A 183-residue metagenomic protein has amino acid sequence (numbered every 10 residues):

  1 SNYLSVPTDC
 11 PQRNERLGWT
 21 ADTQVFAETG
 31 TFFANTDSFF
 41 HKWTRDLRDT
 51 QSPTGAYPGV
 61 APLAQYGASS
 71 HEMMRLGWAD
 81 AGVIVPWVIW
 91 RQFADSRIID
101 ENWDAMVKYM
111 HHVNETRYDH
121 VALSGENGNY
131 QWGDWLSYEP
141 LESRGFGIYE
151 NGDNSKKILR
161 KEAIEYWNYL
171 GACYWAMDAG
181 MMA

Functional and structural regions predicted by a protein language model:
S1-P7, R16, W175-D178: Mature extracytoplasmic enzyme cores
P7-A61, Q92-L170: Active-site acid/base region of carbohydrate-active enzymes
G18-D22, D80-A81, M177: Short acidic alpha-helix initiation/capping motifs at coil-to-helix transition points, especially at protein N-termini
E28-F32, I84-R91, M177-M181: Short glycine/serine- and small hydrophobic-enriched flexible loop segments
T44, M73, P86: Flexible, surface-exposed loop/gating regions in the mature catalytic domains of secreted/periplasmic hydrolases
G67-H71: Conserved, well-structured interaction surfaces
M74-L76, D80-V83, A172-C173: Alpha-helical bundle segments that constitute or directly flank the non-heme di-iron/ferroxidase center
A163-A183: Active-site neighborhood of glycoside hydrolase catalytic domains
